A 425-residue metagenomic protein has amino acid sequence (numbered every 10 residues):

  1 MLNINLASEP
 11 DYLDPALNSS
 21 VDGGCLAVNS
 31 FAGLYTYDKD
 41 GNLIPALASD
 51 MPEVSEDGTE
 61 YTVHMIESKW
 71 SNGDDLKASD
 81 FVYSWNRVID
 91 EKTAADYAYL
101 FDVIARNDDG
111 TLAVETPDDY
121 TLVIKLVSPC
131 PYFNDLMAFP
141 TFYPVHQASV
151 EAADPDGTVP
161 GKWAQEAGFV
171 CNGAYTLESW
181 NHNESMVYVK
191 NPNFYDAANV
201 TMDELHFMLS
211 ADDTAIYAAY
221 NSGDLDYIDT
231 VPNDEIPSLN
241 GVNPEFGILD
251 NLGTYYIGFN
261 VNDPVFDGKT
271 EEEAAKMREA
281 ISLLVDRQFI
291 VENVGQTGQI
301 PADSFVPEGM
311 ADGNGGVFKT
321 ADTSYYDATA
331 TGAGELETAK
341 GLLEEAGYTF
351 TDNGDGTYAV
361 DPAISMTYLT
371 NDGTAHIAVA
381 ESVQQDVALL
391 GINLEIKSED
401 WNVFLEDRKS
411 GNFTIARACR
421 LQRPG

Functional and structural regions predicted by a protein language model:
N5-E56, V170-C171: N-terminal lobe/hinge region of extracytoplasmic solute-binding protein
L6-C25, L47-A48, D74, F133-P144 (+2 more regions): A structural "hinge/loop" feature
S49-A95, V123, A219, E271-E273 (+1 more regions): Aromatic- and charge-enriched surface segment that lines or borders ligand/interaction sites
A98-A152: Surface-exposed binding/hinge segments that line and control ligand-binding clefts or catalytic entry sites
A138-N199, E204, S222, L336 (+1 more regions): Gly/Pro-rich hinge or "lid" segments in bacterial periplasmic/extracellular proteins
W163, P192-S238, Q384, N393-E395 (+1 more regions): Ligand-site clamp/hinge motif
H182, G332, A346-Q422: Ligand/substrate-recognition segments at binding pockets and active sites
P301-Y348, D352, D372-H376: Structural transition elements
